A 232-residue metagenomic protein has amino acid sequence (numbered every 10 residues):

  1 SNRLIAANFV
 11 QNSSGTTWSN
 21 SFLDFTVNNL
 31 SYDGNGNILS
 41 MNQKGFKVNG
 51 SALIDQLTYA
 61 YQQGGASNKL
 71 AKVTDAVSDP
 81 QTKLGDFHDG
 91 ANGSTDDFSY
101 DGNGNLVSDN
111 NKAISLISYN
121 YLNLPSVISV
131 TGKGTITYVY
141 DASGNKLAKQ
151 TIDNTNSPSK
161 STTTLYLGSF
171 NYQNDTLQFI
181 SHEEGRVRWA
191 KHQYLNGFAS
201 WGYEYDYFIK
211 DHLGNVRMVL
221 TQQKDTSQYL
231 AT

Functional and structural regions predicted by a protein language model:
S1-A6, L23-T26, S31-T58, K72-V73 (+3 more regions): Exposed, low-structure sequence patches enriched in small/polar residues
S1-N20, S99-V139: Surface-exposed extracellular loop regions of Gram-negative outer-membrane beta-barrel proteins
N2-R3, Q62-K112, S159-T232: Short, ordered secondary-structure scaffold segments
V10-N12, K44-F46, A76-S78, I152-N156 (+1 more regions): Acidic glycine-/aspartate-rich tracts in secreted/extracellular proteins
N12-S21, F46-A52, D79-F87, S157-P158: Flexible, membrane-facing loop/turn or short amphipathic-helix motifs that contact lipid bilayers or gate lipid-binding
S13-N20, D24, T226-T232: A short, polar/charged loop-to-alpha-helix boundary motif
F25, I54, K112-I114, T131-K133 (+2 more regions): Glycine-centered tight beta-turn/hairpin loop motif at sheet-sheet or coil-to-beta transitions
N35-G36, M41, G134-I152: Transmembrane beta-barrel strand/turn architecture of Gram-negative outer membrane proteins
